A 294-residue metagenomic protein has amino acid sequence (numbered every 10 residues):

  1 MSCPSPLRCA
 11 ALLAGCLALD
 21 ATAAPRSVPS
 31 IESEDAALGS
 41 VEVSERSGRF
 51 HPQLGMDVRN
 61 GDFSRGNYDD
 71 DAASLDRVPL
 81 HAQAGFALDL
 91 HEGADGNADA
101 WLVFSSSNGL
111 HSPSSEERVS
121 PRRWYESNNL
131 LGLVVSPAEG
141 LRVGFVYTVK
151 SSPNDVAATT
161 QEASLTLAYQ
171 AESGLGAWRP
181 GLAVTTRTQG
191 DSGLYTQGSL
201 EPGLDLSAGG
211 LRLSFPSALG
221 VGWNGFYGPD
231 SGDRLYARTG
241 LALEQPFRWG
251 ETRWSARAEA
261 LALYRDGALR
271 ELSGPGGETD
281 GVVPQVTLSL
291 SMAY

Functional and structural regions predicted by a protein language model:
T22-S114: Short glycine/proline- and aromatic-enriched beta-strand/turn motifs that initiate or cap beta-hairpins
G39-H51, A87-W101, P121-R123, P137-R142 (+4 more regions): Short loop/turn motifs that connect adjacent beta-strands in outer-membrane beta-barrel proteins
E42, G55, Q83-A87, L130-L133 (+4 more regions): Outer-membrane beta-barrel architecture
G48-F50, S74-A84, R123-N129, A157-A163 (+3 more regions): Residues that define the transmembrane beta-barrel architecture of outer-membrane proteins
M56-N60, D99-E116, L131, R142-P153 (+4 more regions): Transmembrane beta-strand segments that form the barrel wall of outer-membrane beta-barrel proteins
S64-A72, S112-R122, D155-E162, S192-Q197 (+2 more regions): Outer-membrane beta-barrel translocator domains and adjoining extracellular loop/strand segments of Gram-negative
D95-N97, A158-P246, R253, E259: Detector for outer-membrane/organellar transmembrane beta-barrel domains, recognizing the amphipathic beta-strand
F215, T239-Y294: Predominantly the C-terminal beta-signal and adjacent terminal strand-loop region of outer-membrane beta-barrel
